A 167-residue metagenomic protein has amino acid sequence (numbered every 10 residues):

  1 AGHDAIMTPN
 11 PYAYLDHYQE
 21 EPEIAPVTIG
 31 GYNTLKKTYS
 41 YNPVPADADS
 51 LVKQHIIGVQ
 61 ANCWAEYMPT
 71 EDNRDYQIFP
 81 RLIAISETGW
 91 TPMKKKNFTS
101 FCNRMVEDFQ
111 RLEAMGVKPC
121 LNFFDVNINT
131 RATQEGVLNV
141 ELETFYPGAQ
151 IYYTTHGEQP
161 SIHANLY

Functional and structural regions predicted by a protein language model:
G2-Q110: Conserved alpha/beta catalytic core and glycan-binding cleft of carbohydrate-active enzymes
P92, K96-Y167: Short, compositionally stereotyped local motifs that mark structural "simplifiers"
